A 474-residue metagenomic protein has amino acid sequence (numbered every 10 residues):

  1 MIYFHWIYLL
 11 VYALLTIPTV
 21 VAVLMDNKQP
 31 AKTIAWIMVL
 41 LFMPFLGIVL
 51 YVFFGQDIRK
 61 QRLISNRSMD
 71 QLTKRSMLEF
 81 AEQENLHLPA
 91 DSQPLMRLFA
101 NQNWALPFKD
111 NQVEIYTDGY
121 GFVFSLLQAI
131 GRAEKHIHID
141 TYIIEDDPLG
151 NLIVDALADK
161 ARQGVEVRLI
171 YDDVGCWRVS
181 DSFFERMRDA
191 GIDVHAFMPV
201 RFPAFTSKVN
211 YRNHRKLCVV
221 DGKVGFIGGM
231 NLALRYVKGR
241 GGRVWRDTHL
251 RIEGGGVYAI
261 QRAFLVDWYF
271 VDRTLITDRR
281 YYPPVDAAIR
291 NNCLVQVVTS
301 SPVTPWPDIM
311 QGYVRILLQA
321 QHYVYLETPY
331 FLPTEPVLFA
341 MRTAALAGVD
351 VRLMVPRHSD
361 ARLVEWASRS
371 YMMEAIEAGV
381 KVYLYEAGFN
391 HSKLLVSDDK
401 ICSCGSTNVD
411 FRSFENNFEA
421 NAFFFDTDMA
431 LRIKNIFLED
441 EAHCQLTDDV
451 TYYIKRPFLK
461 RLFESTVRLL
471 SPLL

Functional and structural regions predicted by a protein language model:
M1-Q311, R315, Q319, S359 (+6 more regions): N-terminal localization/anchoring segments of enzymes in phospholipid and broader phosphate metabolism
A320-H322, Y330-R352, P356-R357, A361: Helical hairpin unit composed of two closely spaced alpha helices linked by a short loop
E335-L338, E365-A367, S397, E415: Histidine/acidic-residue-rich catalytic or RNA/ligand-binding cores of hydrolases and nuclease-related proteins
A340-A344, S370, E439: Short, solvent-exposed amphipathic alpha-helical segments in soluble enzyme and RNA/protein-processing domains
V382-E386: Active-site donor-binding acidic/aromatic loop of nucleotide-activated sugar and phosphosugar transferases involved
K393: Catalytic-core elements of nucleic-acid end-processing and repair enzymes
